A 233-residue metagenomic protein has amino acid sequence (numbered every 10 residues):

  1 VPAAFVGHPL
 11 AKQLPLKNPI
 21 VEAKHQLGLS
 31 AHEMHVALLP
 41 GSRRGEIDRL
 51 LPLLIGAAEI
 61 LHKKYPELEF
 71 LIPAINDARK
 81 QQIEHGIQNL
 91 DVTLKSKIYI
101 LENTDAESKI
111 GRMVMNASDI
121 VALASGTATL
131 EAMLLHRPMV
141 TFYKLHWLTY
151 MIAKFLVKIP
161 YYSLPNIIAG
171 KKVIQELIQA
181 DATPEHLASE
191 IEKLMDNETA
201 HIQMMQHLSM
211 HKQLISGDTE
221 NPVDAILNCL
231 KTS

Functional and structural regions predicted by a protein language model:
V1-S233: Nucleotide-activated sugar donor-binding and catalytic core shared by glycosyltransferases and related lipid-linked
